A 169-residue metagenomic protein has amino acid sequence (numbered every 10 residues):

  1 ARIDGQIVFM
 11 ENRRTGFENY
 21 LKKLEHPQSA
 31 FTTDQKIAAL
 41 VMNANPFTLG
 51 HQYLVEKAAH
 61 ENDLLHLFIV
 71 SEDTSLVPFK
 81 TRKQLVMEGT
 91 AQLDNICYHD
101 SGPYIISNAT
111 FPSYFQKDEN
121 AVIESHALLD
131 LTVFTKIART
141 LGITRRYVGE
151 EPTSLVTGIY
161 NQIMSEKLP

Functional and structural regions predicted by a protein language model:
A1-P169: Nucleotidyltransferase catalytic core that binds NTPs
